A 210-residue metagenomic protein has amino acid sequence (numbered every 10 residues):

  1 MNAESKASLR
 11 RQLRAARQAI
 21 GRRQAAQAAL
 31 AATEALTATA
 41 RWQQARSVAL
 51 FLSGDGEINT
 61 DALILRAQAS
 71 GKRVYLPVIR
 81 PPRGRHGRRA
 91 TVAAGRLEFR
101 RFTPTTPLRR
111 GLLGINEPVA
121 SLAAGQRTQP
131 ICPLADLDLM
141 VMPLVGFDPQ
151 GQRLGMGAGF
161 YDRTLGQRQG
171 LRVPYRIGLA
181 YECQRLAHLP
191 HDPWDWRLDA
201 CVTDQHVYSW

Functional and structural regions predicted by a protein language model:
M1-S8, A15, E117-M140, D148-R153 (+1 more regions): Surface-exposed, charge/polar-rich loops and edge strands
N2-D136: N-terminal active-site beta-alpha-beta segment that forms phosphate/nucleotide-binding and substrate-recognition loops
G54-G56, V145-P149: Short glycine-rich anion-binding loops that position phosphate/pyrophosphate groups of nucleotides and phosphorylated
